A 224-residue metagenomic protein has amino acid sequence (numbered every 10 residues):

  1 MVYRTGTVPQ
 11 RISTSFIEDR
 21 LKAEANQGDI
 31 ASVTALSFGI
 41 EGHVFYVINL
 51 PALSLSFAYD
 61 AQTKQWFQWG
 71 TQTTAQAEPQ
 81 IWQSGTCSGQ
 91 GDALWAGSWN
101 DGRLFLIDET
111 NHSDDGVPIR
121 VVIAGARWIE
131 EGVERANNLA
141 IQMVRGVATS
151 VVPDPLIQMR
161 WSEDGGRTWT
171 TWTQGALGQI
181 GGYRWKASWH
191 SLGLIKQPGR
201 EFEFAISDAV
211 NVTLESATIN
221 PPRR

Functional and structural regions predicted by a protein language model:
V2-R224: Beta-sheet repeat architectures centered on beta-propellers
